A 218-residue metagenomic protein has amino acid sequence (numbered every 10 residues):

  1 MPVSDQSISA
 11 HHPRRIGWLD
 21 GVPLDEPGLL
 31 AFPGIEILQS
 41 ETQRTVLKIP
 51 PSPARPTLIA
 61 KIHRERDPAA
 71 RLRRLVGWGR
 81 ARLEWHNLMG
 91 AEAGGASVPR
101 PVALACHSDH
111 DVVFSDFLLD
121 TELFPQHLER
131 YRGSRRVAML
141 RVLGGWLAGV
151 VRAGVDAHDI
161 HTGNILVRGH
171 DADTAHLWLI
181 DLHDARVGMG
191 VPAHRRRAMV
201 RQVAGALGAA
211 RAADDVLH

Functional and structural regions predicted by a protein language model:
M1-E36: Juxta-kinase regulatory segment immediately upstream of eukaryotic protein kinase catalytic domains
D25-E122, G145-A153: Conserved ATP-binding subdomain of kinase catalytic cores across diverse folds
L119, T162, D184: Short, glycine/acidic-enriched loop or turn micro-motifs at the edges of active sites
L123-R132: AlphaC helix of the protein kinase catalytic domain
R135-G149: Conserved alphaE helix
D156: Conserved catalytic-core element of eukaryotic-like protein kinases
I160-H170: Hydrophobic residue at the +6 position relative to the catalytic HRD Asp in the kinase catalytic loop
D171-H218: C-lobe/activation-segment region of protein kinase-like
